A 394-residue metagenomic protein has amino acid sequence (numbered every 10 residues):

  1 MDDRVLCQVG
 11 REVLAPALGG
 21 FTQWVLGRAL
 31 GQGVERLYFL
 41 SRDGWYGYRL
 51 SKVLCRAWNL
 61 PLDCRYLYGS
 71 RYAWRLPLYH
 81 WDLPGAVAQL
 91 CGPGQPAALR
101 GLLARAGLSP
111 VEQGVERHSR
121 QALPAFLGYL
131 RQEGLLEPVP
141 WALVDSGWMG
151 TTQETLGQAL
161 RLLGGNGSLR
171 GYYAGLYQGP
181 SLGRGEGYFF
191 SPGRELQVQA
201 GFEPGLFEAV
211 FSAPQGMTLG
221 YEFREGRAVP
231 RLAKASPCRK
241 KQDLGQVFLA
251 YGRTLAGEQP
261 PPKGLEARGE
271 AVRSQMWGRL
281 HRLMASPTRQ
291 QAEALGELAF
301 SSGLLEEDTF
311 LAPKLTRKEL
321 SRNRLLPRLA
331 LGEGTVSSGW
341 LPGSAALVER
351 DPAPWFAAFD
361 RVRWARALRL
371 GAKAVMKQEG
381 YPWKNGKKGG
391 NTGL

Functional and structural regions predicted by a protein language model:
M1-L394: Long, low-complexity, Lys/Arg-enriched
